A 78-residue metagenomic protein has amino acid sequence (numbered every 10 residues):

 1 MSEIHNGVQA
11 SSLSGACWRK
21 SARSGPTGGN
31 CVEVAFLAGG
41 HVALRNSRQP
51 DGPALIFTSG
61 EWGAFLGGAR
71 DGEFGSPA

Functional and structural regions predicted by a protein language model:
M1-C31: N-terminal first-folded block
N6, G15, K20, N46 (+2 more regions): Generic structural "secondary-structure junction" signal
S21-G60, A64, R70: A short, structured beta-strand/loop element
D71-A78: Short, charged, intrinsically disordered terminal tails
